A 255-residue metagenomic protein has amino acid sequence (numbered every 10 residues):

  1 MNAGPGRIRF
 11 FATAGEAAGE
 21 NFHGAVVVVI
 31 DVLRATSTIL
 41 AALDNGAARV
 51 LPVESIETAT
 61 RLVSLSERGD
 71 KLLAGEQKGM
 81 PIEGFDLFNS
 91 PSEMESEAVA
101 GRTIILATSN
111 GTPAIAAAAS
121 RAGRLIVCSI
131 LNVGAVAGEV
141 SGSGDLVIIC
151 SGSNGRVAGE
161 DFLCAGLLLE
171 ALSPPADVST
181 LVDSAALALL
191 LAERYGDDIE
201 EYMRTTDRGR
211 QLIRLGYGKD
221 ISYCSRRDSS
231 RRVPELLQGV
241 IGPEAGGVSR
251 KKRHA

Functional and structural regions predicted by a protein language model:
M1-F11: N- or domain-start disorder-to-order transition segments that initiate the globular core
F10-F22, A35-A47, E57-I104, T112 (+1 more regions): Residues that scaffold, gate, or flank divalent-cation-dependent active/transport sites
A25, S151-V157: A short glycine/serine-rich beta->alpha loop
V27-I30: Short hydrophobic beta-strand that contains or immediately precedes a catalytic carboxylate
V50-P52: Short hydrophobic alpha-helical runs that function as membrane-insertion/retention elements
G84-P113, A117-R124, G142-G144, G159-A255: Long, charged alpha-helical interface segments
T108-N110, S129-I130, I148-G152: Short, structured patches in soluble enzyme cores that scaffold and shape functional sites
L125-A137: Short, acidic/small-residue loops that bind anionic groups at enzyme active sites
